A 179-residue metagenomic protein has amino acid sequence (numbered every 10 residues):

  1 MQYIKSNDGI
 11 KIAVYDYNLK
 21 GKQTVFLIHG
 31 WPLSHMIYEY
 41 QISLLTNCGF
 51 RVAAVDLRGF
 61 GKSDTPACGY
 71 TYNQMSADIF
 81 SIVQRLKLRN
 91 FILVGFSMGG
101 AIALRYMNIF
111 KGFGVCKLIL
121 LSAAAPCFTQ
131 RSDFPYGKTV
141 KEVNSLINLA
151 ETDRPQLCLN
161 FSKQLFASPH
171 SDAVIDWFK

Functional and structural regions predicted by a protein language model:
Q2-N7: Short acidic-hydrophobic surface loop/beta-edge motif
D8-C68, I82: Conserved HGGG/HGGXW glycine-rich cap/lid loop of the alpha/beta-hydrolase fold
T24, R51, R89-I92, G114-K117: Structural signature of beta-strand start/N-cap positions in the alpha/beta core of ABC transporter nucleotide-binding
N73-F91: Conserved acidic catalytic loop of the alpha/beta-hydrolase fold
L93-G95, L121: Short beta-strand immediately N-terminal to the catalytic nucleophile in serine-hydrolase-like folds
G95, G99, A103: Gly/Ala-rich beta-loop-alpha elbow adjacent to hydrolase catalytic centers
L104-T152: Flexible "cap/lid" loop of the alpha/beta hydrolase fold
T129, D133-K138, N148-K179: Conserved alpha/beta-hydrolase catalytic His-Asp/Glu region
